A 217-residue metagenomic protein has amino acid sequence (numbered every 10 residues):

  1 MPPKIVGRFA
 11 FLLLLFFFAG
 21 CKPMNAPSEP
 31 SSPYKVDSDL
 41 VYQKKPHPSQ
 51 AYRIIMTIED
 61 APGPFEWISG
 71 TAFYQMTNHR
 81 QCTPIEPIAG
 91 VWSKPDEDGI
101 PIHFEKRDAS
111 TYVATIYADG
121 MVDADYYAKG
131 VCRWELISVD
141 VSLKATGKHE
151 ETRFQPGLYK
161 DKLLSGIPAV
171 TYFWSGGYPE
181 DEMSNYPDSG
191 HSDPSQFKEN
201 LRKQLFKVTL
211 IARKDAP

Functional and structural regions predicted by a protein language model:
M1-A10: Bacterial N-terminal signal peptides that target proteins for export
L13-L15: Hydrophobic membrane-insertion alpha-helices, especially the h-region of bacterial N-terminal signal peptides
F17-G20: C-terminal motif of bacterial Sec signal peptides marking the signal peptidase cleavage site
K22-M24: Bacterial signal peptide processing site
S28-Y52: Beta-strand-rich domain onsets/edges
I55-E59: Short edge beta-strand/loop segments characteristic of extracellular beta-sandwich folds
G63-G157: Structured domain cores in non-transmembrane regions
A145-P217: Glycine-rich, aromatic-bearing surface loops/beta-hairpins
